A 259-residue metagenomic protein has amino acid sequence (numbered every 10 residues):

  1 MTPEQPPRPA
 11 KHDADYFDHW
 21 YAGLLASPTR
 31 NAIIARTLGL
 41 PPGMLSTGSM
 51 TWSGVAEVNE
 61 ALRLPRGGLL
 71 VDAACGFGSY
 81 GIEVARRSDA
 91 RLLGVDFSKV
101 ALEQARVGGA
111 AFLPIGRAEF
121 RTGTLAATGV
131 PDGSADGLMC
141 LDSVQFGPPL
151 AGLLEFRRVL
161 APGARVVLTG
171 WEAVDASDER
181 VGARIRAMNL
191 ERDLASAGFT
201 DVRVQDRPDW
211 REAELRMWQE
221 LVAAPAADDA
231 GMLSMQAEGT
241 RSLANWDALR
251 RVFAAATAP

Functional and structural regions predicted by a protein language model:
M1-G39: N-terminal, positively charged/glycine-rich alpha-helical extensions of SAM-dependent methyltransferases
I33-I34, G48-R66: Conserved alpha-helix/loop element of class I SAM-dependent methyltransferases that forms part of the SAM/SAH-binding
L69-A73, F77-A127: Class I SAM-dependent methyltransferase SAM/SAH-binding core
A126-L138: A short acidic, Gly/Pro-enriched loop at the edge of an enzyme's catalytic core that lines a small-molecule cofactor
G137-L150: A short SAM/SAH-binding and catalytic strip from SAM-dependent methyltransferases
L150-R165: A short glycine-rich, Lys/Arg-flanked "PGG" loop and its adjoining helix->strand segment in the class I
R165-N189: Conserved class I S-adenosyl-L-methionine
Q205-P259: Conserved Class I S-adenosyl-L-methionine
